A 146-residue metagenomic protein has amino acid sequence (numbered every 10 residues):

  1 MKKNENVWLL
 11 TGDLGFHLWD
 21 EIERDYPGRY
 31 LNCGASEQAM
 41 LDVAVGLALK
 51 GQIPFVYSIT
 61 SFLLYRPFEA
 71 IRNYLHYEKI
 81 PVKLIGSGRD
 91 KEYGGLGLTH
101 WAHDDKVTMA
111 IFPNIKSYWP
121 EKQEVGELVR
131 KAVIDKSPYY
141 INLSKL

Functional and structural regions predicted by a protein language model:
M1-L146: Thiamine diphosphate
